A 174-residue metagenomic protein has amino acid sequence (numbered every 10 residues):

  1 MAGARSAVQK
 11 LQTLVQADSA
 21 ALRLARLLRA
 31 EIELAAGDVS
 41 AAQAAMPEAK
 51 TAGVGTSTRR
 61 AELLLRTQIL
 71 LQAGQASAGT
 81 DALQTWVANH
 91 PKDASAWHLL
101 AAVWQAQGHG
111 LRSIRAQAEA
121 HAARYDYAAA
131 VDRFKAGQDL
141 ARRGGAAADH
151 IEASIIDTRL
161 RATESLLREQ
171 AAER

Functional and structural regions predicted by a protein language model:
M1-E48, A82, R143, T158-R161 (+1 more regions): Extracytoplasmic and endomembrane cell-envelope/extracellular-matrix remodeling and assembly machinery
Q16, A20, V54-S57, P91 (+3 more regions): Short coil turns that delineate tetratricopeptide repeat
A21, A25, R59-E62, A96 (+2 more regions): TPR alpha-solenoid repeat register
A123-R174: Terminal, low-structured helical/coil segments at or just beyond the last alpha-helical repeat
